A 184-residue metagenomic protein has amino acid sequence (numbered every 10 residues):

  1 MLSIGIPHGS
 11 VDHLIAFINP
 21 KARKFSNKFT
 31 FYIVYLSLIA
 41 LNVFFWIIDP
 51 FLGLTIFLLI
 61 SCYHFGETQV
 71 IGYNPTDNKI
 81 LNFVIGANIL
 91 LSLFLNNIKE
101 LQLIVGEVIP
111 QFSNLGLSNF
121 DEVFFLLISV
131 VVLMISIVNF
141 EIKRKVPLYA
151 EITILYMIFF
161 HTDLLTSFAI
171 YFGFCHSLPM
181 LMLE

Functional and structural regions predicted by a protein language model:
M1-W46: Membrane helical hairpin/interfacial module
G9-N19, C62-P75, V131-R144, M180-E184: C-terminal ends of transmembrane helices
I15-R23, I71-I85, F168, F172: A cytosolic-side transmembrane-helix exit/cap motif
F29, A40-N96, G106-S113: Membrane-interface helix-loop-helix junctions at boundaries between adjacent transmembrane segments
I33-V43, F65, V131-V132, Y149-I158: Hydrophobic, membrane-inserted alpha-helices
P50-F57, R144-P147, L165-Y171: Short, aromatic-rich membrane-interface segments at the entry and exit of alpha-helical transmembrane domains
P110-V123: Short aromatic-rich membrane-water interface segments that cap or initiate transmembrane helices in multi-pass membrane
I170-E184: Predominantly late transmembrane helices and immediately cytosolic-facing juxtamembrane segments
